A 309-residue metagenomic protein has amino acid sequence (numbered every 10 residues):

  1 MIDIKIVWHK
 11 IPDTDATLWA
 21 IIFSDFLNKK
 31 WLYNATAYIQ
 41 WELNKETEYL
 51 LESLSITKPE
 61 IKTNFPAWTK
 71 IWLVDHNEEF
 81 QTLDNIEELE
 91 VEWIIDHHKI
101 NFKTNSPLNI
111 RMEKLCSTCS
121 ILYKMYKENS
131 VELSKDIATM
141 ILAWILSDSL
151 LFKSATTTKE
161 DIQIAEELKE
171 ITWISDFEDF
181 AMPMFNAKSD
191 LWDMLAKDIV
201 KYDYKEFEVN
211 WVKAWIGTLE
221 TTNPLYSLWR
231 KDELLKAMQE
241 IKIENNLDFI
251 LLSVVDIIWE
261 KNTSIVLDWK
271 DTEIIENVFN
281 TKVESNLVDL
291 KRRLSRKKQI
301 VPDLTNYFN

Functional and structural regions predicted by a protein language model:
M1-N309: Replace "Mg2+/Mn2+-dependent" with "divalent metal-dependent
